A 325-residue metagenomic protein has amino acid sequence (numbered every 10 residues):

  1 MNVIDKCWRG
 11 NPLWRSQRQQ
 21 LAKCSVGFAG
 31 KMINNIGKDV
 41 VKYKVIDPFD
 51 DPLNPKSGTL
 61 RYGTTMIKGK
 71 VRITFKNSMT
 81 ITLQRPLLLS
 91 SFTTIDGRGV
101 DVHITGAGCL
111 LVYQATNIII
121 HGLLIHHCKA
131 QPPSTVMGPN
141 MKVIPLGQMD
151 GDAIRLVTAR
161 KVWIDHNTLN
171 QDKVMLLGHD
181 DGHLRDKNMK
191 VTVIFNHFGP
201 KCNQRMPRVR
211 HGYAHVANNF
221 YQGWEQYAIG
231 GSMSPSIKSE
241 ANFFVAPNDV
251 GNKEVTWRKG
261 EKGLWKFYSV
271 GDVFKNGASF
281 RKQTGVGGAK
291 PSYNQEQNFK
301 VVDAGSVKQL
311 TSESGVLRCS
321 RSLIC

Functional and structural regions predicted by a protein language model:
M1-C7, N11-R15, R208-C325: Extracellular beta-rich repeat passengers
N2-Q20, C24-N35: Long, low-complexity, mixed-charge
A22-R72: Acidic Gly/Asp/Thr-rich repetitive segments characteristic of extracellular carbohydrate-active and adhesion proteins
A29-M32, I81-R85, G231: Short aromatic-glycine motifs in intrinsically disordered, low-complexity regions
I36-K38, L88, G97: A generic structural signal for short, non-catalytic loop/turn and secondary-structure boundary residues
K56-K68, T80-T94, I104-H121, H127-A159: Extracellular beta-strand-rich solenoid/capping regions of secreted or surface-exposed proteins that bind or remodel
K76-S78: Generic short beta-strand segments
F92, G97-D101, T116-H127, K142 (+5 more regions): Right-handed parallel beta-helix
